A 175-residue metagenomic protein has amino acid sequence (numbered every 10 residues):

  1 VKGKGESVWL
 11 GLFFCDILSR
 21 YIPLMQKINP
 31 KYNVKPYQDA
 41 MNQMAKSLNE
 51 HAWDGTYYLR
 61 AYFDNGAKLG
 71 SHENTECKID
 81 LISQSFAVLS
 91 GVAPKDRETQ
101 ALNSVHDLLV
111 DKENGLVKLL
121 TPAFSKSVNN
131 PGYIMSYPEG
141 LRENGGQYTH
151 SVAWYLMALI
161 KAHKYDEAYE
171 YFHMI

Functional and structural regions predicted by a protein language model:
V1-I175: Acidic, mature catalytic/reactive cores of soluble proteins
